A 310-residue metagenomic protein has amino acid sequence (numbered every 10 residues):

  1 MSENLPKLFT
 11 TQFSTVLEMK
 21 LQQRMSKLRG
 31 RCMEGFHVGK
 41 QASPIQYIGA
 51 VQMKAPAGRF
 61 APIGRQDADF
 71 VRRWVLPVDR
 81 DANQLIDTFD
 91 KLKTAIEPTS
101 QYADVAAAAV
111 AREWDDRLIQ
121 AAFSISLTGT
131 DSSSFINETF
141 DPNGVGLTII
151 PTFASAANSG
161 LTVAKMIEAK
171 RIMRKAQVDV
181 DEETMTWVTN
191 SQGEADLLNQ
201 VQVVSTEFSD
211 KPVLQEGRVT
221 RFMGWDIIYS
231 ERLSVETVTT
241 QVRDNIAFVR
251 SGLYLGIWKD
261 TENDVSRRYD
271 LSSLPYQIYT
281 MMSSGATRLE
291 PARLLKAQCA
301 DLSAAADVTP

Functional and structural regions predicted by a protein language model:
M1-R73, K296-P310: N-terminal "assembly arms/tails" that initiate or stabilize quaternary assembly in self-assembling proteins
R29-G30, E168-R174, P212-L214, T261-V265: Glycine-rich, charged/polar anion/phosphate-binding loops that engage phosphate groups from diverse ligands
P44-I45, D69-E138, R174-S191, I227 (+1 more regions): Long, contiguous amphipathic alpha-helices that act as assembly "spine/axial" helices in icosahedral shell and virion
M53-A55, D196-N199, T287-L289: Short helix/loop capping segments that flank catalytic or ligand/cofactor-binding pockets
F123-S124, Q192-D196, L233-V235: Short, catalytically relevant binding-site loops at active-site mouths
D131-P212: Extended, solvent-exposed, turn-rich assembly/linker loops in the middle of proteins
P212-R268: Glycine/small-residue-rich hydrophobic helix-like segments
D260-P310: H-loop/switch region of ABC-family ATPase nucleotide-binding domains
